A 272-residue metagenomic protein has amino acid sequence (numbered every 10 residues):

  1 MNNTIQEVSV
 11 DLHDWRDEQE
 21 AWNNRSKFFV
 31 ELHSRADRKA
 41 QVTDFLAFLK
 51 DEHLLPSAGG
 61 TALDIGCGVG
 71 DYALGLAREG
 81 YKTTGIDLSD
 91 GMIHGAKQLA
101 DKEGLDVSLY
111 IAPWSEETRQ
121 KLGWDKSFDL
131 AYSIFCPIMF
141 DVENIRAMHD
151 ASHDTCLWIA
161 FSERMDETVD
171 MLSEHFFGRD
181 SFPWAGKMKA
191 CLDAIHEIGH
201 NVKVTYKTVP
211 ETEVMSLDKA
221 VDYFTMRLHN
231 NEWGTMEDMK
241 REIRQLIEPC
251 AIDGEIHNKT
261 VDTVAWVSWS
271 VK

Functional and structural regions predicted by a protein language model:
M1-P56: Conserved class I S-adenosyl-L-methionine
L63, D71-E117: Class I SAM-dependent methyltransferase SAM/SAH-binding core
G68: Conserved glycine-rich SAM-binding loop
F128-E143: A short SAM/SAH-binding and catalytic strip from SAM-dependent methyltransferases
V142-L157: A short glycine-rich, Lys/Arg-flanked "PGG" loop and its adjoining helix->strand segment in the class I
L157-F182: Conserved class I S-adenosyl-L-methionine
W184-G199: Short alpha-helix
K203-K272: Conserved Class I S-adenosyl-L-methionine
